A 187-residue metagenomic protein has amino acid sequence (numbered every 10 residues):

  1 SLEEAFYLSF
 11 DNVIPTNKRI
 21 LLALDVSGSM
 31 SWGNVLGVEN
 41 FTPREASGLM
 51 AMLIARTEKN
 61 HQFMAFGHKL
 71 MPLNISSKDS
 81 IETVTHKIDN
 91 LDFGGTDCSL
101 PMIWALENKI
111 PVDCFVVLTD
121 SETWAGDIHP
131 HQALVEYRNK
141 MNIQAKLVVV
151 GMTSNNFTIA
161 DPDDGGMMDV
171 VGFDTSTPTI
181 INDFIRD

Functional and structural regions predicted by a protein language model:
S1-D187: Acidic, glycine-rich A-domain
